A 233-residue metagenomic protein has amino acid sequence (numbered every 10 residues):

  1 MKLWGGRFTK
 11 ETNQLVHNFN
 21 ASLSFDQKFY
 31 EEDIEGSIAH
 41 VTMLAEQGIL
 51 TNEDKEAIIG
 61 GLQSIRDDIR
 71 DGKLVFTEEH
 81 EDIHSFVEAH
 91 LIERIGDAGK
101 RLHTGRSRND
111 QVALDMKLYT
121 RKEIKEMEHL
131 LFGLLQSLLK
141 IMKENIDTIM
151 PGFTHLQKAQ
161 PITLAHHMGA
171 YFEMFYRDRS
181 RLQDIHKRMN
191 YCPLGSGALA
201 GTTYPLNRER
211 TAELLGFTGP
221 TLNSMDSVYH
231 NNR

Functional and structural regions predicted by a protein language model:
M1-G201, P205-L214, T218-G219: A helix-coil-helix interface module used to build multimeric assemblies and to scaffold catalytic/cofactor sites
L215-R233: Acidic, glycine-rich loop-and-beta core segments that form the ion-binding/anion-interacting portion of active sites
